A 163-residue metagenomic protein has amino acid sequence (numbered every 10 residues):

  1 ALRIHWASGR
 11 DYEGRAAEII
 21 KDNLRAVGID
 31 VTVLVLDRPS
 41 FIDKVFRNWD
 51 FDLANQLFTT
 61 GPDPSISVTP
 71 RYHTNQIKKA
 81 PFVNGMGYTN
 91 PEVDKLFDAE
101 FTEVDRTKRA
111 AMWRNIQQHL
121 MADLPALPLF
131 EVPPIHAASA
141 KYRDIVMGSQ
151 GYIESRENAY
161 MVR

Functional and structural regions predicted by a protein language model:
A1-G9, V31-L34, D52: Short, well-ordered beta-strand elements
S8-D22, R38-R163: Detector for C-terminal structural segments
R25-S40: Short, well-structured beta-strand/strand-turn elements
